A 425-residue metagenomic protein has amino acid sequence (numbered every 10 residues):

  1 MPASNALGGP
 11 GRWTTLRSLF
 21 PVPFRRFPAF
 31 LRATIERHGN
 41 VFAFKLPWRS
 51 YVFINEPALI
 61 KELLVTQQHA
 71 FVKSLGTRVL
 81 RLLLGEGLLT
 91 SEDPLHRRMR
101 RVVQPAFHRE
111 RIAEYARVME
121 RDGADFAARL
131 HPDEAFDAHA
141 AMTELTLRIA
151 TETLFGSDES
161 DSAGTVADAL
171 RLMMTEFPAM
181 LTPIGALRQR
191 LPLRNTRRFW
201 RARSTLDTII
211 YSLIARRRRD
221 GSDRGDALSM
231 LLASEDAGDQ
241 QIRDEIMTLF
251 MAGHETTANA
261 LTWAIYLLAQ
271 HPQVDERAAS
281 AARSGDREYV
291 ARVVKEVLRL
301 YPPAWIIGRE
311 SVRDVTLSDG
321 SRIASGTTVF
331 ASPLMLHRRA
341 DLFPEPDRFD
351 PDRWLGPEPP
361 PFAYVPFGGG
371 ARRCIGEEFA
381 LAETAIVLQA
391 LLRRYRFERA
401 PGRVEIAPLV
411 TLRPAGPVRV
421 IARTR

Functional and structural regions predicted by a protein language model:
M1-L7, F71-L80, S91, L95-R98 (+2 more regions): Cytochrome P450 heme-thiolate monooxygenase catalytic core
M1-R98, R117-D125, S160-D161, R197 (+3 more regions): N-terminal membrane-proximal hinge/A-helix region immediately C-terminal to the signal-anchor transmembrane segment
L7-R12, A116, E120, D168-L172 (+10 more regions): Cytochrome P450 I-helix active-site segment
F20-G39, T208, S212, S284-D319 (+1 more regions): Conserved cytochrome P450 K-helix E-x-x-R motif and the immediately C-terminal K′/meander segment
E56, G253, G326: Short, conserved phosphate/pyrophosphate- and ester-handling motifs at nucleotide-, phospho-/glycolipid
A252, W354-V387, V404-A415: Cytochrome P450 heme-thiolate "Cys pocket" and heme-binding signature region
T256-A281, E377-Y395: Cytochrome P450 catalytic-core helices
D314, A331-P357: Conserved cytochrome P450 K-helix/beta-meander segment immediately N-terminal to the heme-binding cysteine loop
